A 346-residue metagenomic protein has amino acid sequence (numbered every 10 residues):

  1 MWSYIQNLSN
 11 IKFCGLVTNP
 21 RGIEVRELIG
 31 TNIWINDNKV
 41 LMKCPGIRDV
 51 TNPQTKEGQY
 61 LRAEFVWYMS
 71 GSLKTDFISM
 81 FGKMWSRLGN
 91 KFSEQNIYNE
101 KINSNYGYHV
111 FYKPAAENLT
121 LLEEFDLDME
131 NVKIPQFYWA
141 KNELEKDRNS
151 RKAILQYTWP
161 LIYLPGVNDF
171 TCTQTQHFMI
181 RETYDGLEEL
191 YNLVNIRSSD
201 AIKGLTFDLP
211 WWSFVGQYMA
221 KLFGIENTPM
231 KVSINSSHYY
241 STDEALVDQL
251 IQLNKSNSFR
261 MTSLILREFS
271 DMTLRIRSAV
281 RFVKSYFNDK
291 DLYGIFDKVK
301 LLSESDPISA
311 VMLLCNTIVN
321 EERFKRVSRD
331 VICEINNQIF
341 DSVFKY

Functional and structural regions predicted by a protein language model:
M1-Y346: Terminal, non-catalytic protein-protein interaction segments that mediate quaternary/complex assembly
